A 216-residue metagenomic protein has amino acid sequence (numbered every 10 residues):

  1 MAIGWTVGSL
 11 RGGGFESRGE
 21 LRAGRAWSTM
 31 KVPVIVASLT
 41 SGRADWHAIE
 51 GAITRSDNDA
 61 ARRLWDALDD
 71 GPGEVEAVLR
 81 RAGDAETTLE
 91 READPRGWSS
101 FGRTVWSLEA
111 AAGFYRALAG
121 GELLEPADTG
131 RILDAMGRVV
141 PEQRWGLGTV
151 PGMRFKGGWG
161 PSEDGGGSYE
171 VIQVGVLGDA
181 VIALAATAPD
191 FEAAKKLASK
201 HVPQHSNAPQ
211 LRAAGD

Functional and structural regions predicted by a protein language model:
M1-E20, G175-V176: A short, well-structured edge-of-sheet supersecondary motif
M1-I3, A44, G71, E122-V140 (+1 more regions): Structured C-terminal helix/loop/strand segments within mature extracytoplasmic catalytic/sensor domains
G13, A23-R43, A52: Active-site SXXK
R18-G24, A48-G51, D59-L68, R96-R103 (+2 more regions): Second-shell loop/turn segments in exported
M30, D45-I49, S56-L64, G71-V78 (+3 more regions): Stable alpha-helical elements in mature extracytoplasmic
I35, L39-R43, I53-N58, W65-D70 (+5 more regions): Sec-exported extracytoplasmic/periplasmic mature domains
W65-L123: Mid-domain, small-residue-enriched loop/turn segments at the edges of structured enzyme/sensor domains
F101-E163: A conserved catalytic-loop motif detector
